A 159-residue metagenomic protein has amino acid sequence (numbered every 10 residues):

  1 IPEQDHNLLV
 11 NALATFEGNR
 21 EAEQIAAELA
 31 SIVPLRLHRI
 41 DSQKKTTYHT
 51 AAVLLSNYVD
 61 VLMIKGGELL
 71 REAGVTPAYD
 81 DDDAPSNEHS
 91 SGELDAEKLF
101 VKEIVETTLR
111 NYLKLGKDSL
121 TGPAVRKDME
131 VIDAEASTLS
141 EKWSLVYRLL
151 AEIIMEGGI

Functional and structural regions predicted by a protein language model:
P2-N111: Internal alpha-helical scaffold of NAD(P)-dependent oxidoreductase catalytic cores
D83-S90, D95-I159: NAD(P)-dependent Rossmann-like dehydrogenase/reductase catalytic/cofactor-binding core
